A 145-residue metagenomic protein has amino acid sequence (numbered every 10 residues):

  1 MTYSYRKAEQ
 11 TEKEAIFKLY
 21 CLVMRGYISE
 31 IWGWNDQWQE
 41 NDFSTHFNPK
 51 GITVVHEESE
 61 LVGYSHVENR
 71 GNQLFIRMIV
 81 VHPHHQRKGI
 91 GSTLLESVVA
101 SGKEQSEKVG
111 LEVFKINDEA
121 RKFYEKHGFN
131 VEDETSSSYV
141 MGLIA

Functional and structural regions predicted by a protein language model:
Y3-K18, E132: A short beta-loop-alpha structural element at the N-terminal edge of CoA-dependent acyl/N-acetyltransferase catalytic
C21-S44: Conserved GNAT-fold acetyl-CoA-binding loop/helix
F43, Y124, F129: Conserved active-site tyrosine of GNAT-family acetyltransferases
V54, E60-E68, F75-V80: Conserved beta-strand in the GNAT
E68-R77, Q86, Q105-E107, E132-S137: A conserved beta-turn-beta hairpin within the catalytic core of GNAT-like acetyltransferases that forms part
V81, R87-A100, K122, K126: Conserved acetyl-CoA-binding loop-helix of GNAT-fold acetyltransferases
P83, L111-R121, S137-A145: Conserved beta-strand-loop-alpha-helix junction that forms the acyl-donor binding cleft
G102-F114: Conserved GNAT acetyl-CoA-binding A-motif
